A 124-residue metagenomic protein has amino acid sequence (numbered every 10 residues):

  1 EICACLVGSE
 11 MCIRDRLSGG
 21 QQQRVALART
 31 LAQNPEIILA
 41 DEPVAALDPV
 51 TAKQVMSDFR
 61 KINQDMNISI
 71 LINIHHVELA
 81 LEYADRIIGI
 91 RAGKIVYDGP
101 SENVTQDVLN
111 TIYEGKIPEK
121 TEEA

Functional and structural regions predicted by a protein language model:
E1-G8, I13: Single conserved hydrophobic/aromatic residue that forms the stacking wall/gate of nucleotide- or nucleobase-binding
N34: Conserved catalytic motifs of ABC-family nucleotide-binding domains
I38-D41: Catalytic Walker B motif of ABC-type/P-loop ATPase nucleotide-binding domains
P49-T51: Helix N-cap at the start of a conserved alpha-helix in ABC-type nucleotide-binding domains
K53-D65: Helical segment within the ABC ATPase nucleotide-binding domain
I74-H75: H-loop/switch region of ABC-family ATPase nucleotide-binding domains
